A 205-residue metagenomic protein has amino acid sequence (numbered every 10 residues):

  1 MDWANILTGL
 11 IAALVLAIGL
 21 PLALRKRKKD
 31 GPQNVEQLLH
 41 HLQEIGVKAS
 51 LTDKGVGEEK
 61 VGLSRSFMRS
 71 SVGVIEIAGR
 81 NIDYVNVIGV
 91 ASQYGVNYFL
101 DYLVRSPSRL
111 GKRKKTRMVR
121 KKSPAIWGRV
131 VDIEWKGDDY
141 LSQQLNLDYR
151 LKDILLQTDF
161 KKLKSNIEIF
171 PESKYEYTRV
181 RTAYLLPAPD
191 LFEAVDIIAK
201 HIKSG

Functional and structural regions predicted by a protein language model:
M1-L42: N-terminal signal-anchor transmembrane alpha helix of single-pass membrane proteins, serving as the membrane-anchoring
L20, L24, N86, Y177-V180 (+1 more regions): Generic, low-specificity signal for short hydrophobic/alpha-helical stretches with a mild N-terminal bias, encompassing
D30-V87, S92: Short N-terminal edge-element motif at the start of the domain
D53-R69, Q93-D101, R105-G205: Charged, low-complexity intrinsically disordered regions
